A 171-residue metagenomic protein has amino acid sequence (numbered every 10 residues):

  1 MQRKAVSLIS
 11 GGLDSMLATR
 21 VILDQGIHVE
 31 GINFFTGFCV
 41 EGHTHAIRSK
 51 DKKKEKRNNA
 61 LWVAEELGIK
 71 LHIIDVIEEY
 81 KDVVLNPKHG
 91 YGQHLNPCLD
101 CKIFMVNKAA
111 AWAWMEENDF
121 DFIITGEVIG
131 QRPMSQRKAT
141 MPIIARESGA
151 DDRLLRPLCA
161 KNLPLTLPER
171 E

Functional and structural regions predicted by a protein language model:
M1-E171: ATP-dependent adenylation/nucleotidyltransferase module used to activate substrates
